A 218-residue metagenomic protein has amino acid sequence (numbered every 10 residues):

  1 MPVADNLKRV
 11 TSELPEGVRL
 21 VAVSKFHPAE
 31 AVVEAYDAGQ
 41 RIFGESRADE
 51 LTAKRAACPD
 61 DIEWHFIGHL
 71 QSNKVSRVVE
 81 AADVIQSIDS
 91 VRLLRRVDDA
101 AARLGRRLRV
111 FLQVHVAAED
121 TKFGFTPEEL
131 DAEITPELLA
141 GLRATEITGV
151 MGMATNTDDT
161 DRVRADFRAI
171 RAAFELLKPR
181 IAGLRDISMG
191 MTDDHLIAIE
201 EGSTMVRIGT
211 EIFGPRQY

Functional and structural regions predicted by a protein language model:
M1-D193, I199-E201, F213: Conserved alpha/beta-domain cores
S203-Y218: Gly/Pro- and small hydrophobic-enriched strand-loop and loop-to-helix capping segments that sit at the rims
